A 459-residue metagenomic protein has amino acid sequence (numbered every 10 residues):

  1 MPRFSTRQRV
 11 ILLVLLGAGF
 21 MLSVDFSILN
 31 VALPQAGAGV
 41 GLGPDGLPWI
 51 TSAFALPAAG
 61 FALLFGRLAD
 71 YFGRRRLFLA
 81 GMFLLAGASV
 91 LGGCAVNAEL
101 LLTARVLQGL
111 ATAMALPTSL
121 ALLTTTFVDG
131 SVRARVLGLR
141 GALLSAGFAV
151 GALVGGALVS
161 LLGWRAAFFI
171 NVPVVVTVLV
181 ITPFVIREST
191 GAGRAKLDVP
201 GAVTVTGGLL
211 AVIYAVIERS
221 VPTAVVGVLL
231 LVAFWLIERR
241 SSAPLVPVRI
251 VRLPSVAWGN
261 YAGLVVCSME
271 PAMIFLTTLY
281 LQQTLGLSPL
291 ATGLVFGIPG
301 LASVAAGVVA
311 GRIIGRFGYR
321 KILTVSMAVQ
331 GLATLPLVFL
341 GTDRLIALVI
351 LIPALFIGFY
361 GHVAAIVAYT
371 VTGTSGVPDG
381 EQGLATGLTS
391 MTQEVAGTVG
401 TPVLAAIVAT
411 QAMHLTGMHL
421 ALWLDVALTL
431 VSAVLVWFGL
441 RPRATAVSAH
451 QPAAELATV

Functional and structural regions predicted by a protein language model:
M1-R7, F438-V459: Intrinsic disorder in cytosolic terminal tails and internal cytosolic loops of multi-pass membrane transporters
Q8-V24, L29-V31, P44, T223 (+1 more regions): 12-transmembrane solute porter fold
A32-F61, L100-L102, L290-V295: Extracellular/periplasmic helix-loop-helix junction of adjacent transmembrane segments in MFS-like secondary
G39-G41, G73, C94-L100, L162-G163 (+3 more regions): Helix-breaking motifs and short loop linkers at transmembrane-helix boundaries and internal kinks in secondary membrane
S52-G66, L116-L120, G297-V309: Central cavity-lining transmembrane alpha-helices of secondary-active solute carriers, predominantly the Major
D70-V199, D379: Helix-loop-helix hairpins in multi-pass membrane proteins, especially solute transporters
G138, S160-L264, M269, L287 (+3 more regions): Hydrophobic transmembrane-helix bundles of small-molecule transporters
